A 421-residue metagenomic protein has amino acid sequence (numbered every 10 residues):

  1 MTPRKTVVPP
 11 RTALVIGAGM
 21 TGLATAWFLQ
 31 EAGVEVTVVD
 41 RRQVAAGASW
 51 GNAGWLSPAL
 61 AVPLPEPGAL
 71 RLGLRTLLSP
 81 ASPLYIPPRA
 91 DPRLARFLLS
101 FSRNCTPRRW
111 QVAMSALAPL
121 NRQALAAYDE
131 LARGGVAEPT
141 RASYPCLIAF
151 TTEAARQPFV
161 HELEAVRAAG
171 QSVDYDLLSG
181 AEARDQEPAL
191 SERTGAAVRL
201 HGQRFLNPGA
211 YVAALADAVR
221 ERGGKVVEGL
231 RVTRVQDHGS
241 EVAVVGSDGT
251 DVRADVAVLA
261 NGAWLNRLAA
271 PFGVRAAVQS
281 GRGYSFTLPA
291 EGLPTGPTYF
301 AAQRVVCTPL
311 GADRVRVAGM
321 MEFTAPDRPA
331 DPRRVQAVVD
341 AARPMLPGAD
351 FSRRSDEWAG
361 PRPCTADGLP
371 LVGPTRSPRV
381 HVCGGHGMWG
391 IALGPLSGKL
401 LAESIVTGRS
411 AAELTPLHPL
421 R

Functional and structural regions predicted by a protein language model:
R11-V38: N-terminal Rossmann-like FAD-binding beta1-loop-alpha1 element of flavoenzymes
G19-M20, Q43, A263, M388: Residue-level detector of alpha-helix initiation sites
E31-G51: Glycine-rich FAD pyrophosphate-binding loop
N52-W55, L60, L64-N104, R234-V242 (+1 more regions): Active-site substrate-recognition segment that forms the wall of the catalytic cavity or substrate channel
A95-A214: Rossmann-like flavin
L177-E182, Q186, R204, K225-V242: A conserved short coil-to-beta-strand element within the FAD-binding core of flavoproteins
A302, L346-R421: C-terminal catalytic lobe of FAD-dependent flavoproteins
